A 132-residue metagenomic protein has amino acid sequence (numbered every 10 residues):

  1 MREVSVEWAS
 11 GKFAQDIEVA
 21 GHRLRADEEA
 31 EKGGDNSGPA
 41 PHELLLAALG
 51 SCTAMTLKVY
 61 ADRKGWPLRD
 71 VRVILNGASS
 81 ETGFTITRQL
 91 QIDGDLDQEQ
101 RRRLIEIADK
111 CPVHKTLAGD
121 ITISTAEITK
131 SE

Functional and structural regions predicted by a protein language model:
M1-A47, M55-E132: Extended beta-strand/beta-hairpin segments
